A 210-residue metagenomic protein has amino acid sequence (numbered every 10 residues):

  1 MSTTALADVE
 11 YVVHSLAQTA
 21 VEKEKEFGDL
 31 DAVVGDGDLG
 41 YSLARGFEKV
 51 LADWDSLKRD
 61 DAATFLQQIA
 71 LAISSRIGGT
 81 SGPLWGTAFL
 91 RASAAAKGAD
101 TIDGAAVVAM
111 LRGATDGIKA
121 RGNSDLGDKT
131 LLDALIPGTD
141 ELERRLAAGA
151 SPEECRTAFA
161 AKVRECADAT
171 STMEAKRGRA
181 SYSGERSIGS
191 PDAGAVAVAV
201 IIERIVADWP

Functional and structural regions predicted by a protein language model:
M1-P210: N-terminal loops that bind phosphate or other acidic moieties and the adjacent beta-alpha structural core
